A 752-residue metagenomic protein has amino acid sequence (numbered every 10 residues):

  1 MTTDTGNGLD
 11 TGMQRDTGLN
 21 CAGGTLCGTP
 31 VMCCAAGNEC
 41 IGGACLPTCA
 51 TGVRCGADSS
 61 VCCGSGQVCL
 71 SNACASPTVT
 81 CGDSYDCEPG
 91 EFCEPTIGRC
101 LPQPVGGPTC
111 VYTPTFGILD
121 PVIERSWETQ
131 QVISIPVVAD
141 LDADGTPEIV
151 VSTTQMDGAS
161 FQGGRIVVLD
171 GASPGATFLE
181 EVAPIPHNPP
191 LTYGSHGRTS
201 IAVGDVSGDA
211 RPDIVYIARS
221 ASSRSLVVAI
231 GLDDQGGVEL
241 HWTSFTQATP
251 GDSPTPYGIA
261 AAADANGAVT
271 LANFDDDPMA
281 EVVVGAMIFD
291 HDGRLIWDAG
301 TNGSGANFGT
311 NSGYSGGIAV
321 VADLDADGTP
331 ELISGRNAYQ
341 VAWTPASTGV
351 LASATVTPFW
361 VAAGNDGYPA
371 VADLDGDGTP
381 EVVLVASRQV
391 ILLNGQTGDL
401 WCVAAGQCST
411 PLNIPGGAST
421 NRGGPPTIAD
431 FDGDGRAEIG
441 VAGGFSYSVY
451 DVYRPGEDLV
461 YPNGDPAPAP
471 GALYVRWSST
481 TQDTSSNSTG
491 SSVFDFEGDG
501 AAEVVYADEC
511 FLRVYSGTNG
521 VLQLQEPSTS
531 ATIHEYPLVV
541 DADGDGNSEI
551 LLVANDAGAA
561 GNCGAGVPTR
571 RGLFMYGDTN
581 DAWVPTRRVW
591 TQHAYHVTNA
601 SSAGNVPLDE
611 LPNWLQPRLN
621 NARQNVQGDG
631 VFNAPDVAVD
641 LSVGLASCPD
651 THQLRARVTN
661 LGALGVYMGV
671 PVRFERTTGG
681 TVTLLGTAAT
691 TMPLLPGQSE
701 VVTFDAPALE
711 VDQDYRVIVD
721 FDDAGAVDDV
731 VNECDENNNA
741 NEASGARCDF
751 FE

Functional and structural regions predicted by a protein language model:
M1-P30, C40-C45, T51, C69-S71 (+2 more regions): Ser/Thr-rich, Pro/Gly/Ala-heavy low-complexity intrinsically disordered linkers and tails of secreted extracellular
Q14-A22, A50-T51, A75-T78, L101-V111 (+3 more regions): Low-complexity, Pro/Thr/Ser/Gly/Ala-rich linker/spacer regions in secreted, extracellular modular proteins
L26-G37, T51-G66, T80-F92: Disulfide-braced loops of extracellular cysteine-rich modules
N38, G42-C45, N72-S76, G98-P102: Short, surface-exposed terminal/edge motifs of secreted or surface/virion proteins that either
C40, V138, V203, L641-A646: Short amphipathic beta-strand and strand-loop transition segments with alternating hydrophobic
S84, G90-A634: Extracytoplasmic/lumenal domain signature
D629-E752: Extracellular/luminal regions of secreted and cell-surface proteins that mediate adhesion/ECM remodeling
